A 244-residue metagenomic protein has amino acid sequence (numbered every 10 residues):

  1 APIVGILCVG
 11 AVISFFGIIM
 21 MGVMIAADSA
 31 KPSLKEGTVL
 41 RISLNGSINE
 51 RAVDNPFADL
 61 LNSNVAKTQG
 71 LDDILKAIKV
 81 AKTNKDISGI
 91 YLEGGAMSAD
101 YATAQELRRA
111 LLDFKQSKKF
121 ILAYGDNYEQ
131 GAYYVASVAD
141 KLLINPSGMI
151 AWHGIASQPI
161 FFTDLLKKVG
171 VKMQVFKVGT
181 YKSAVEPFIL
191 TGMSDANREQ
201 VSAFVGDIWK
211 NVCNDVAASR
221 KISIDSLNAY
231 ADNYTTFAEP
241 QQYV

Functional and structural regions predicted by a protein language model:
A1-S223, N228-F237: Small-residue-centered hinge/linker elements
E239-V244: Short, intrinsically disordered, charge-balanced linker/junction segments flanking boundaries in proteins
